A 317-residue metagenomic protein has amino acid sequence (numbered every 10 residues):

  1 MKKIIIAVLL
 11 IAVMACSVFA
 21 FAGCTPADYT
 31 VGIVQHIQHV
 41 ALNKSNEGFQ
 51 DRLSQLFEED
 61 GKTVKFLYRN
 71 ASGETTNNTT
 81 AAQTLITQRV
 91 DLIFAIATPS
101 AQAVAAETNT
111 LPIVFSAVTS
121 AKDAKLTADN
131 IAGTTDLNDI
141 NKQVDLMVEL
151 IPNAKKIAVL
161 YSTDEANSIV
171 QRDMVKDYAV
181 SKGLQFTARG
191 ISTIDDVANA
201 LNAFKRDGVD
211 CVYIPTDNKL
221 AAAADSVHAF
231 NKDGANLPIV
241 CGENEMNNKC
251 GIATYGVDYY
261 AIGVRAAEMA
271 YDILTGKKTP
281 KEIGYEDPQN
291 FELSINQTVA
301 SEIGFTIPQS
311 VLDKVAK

Functional and structural regions predicted by a protein language model:
M1-T30, Q55, E59: Short, low-complexity disordered leader/linker segments with a strong preference for bacterial N-terminal type II
T30-Q50, L56, L67-T76, D164 (+3 more regions): Extracytoplasmic "Venus flytrap"
V31, F49, D136-K182, G284-V299: An alpha-beta-alpha
Q55-N78, N130, K176-I194: Short beta-strand elements in bilobed, periplasmic/extracellular small-molecule ligand-binding domains
L67-D123, D217-G242: Beta-alpha junction/loop-to-helix N-cap segments that form part of ligand/metal-binding clefts
D123-V148, K249-V264: Short beta-strand elements at the ligand-binding edges of bilobed clamshell
A166-L237, E243: Pocket-lining segment of extracytoplasmic ligand-binding domains
D272-K317: Hinge/cleft segment of the Venus flytrap/periplasmic-binding protein
